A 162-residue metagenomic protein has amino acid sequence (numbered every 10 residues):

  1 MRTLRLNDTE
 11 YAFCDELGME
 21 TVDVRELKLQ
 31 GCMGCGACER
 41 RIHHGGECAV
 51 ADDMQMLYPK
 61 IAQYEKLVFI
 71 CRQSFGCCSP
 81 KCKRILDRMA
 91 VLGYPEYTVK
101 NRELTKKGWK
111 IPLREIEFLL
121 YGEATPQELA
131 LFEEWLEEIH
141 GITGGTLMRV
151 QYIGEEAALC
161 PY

Functional and structural regions predicted by a protein language model:
M1-Y94, G141, V150, A158-Y162: N-terminal beta1-alpha1-beta2 submodule of the flavodoxin-like/Rossmannoid cofactor-binding fold
T3-L6, E115-A124: Short hydrophobic beta-strand segments
Q73-G76, G122-Q127: Short histidine/acidic/glycine/proline-rich micro-motifs that form metal- and phosphate-coordinating active-site loops
Y97-T98: Amphipathic, cytosolic membrane-interfacial segments at TM-TM junctions
R102-L104: Alpha-helical scaffolding within the catalytic cores of extracellular/periplasmic polymer-degrading hydrolases
K106-E115: Short, conserved loop/helix-junction motifs that constitute active-site signature segments in enzyme catalytic cores
T125-Y162: Glycine-rich phosphate/pyrophosphate-binding loop and the adjoining helix
